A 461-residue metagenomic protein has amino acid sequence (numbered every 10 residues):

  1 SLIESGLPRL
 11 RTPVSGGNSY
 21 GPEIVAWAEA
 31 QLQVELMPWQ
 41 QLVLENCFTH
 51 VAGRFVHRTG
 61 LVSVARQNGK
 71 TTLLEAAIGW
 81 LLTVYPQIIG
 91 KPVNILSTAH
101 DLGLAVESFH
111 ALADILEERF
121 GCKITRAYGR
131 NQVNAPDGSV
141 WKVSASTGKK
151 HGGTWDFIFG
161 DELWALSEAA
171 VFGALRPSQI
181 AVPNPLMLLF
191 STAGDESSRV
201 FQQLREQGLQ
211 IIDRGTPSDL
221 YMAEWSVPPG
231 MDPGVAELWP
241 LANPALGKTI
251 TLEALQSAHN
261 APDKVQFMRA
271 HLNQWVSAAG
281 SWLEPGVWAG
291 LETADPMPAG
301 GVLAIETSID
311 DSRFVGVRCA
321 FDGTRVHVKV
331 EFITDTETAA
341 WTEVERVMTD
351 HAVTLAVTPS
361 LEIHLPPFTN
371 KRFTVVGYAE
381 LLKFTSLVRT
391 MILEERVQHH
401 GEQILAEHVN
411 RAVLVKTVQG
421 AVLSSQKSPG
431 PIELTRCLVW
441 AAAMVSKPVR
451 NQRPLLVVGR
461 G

Functional and structural regions predicted by a protein language model:
S1-I305, V418-Q419: Phosphate/NTP-binding elements of NTP-utilizing enzymes
L2-I3, E23-A26, A52-G53, N273-Q274 (+1 more regions): C-terminal nuclease/phosphodiesterase catalytic domains that cleave nucleic-acid phosphodiester bonds
S63, T98, S144-S146, G160-D161 (+10 more regions): Generic beta-strand/beta-sheet core signal
E75-T83, D310-D322, W440-A441: Acidic, metal-ligating active-site segments
D114-I115, A135-D137, F157, W225 (+1 more regions): Nucleic-acid-processing active sites and adjacent nucleic-acid-binding tracks, predominantly divalent metal-dependent
F159, G290, D295-G300, T307 (+6 more regions): Conserved luminal/periplasmic juxtamembrane motif of membrane-embedded glycan-processing enzymes
M268, L272, A278-P298, S312-R313 (+8 more regions): ASCE RecA-like P-loop NTPase motor cores that couple ATP hydrolysis to mechanical translocation on nucleic acids
H364-K371: Conserved helicase motor "Helicase C" RecA-like lobe of SF1/SF2 P-loop NTPases
